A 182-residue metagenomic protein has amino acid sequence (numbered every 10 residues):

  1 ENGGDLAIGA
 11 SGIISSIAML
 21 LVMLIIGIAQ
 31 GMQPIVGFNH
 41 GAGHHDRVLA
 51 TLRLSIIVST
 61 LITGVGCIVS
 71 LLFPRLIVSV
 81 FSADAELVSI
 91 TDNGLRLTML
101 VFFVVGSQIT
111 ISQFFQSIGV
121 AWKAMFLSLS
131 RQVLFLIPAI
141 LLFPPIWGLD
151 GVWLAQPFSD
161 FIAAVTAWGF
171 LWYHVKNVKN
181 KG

Functional and structural regions predicted by a protein language model:
E1-M19, E86-D92, V120, L154: Interfacial/gating helices of multi-pass transporter permease domains
G3-G4, M32, F73-I77, A139: Hydrophobic/aromatic end-of-helix segments at the C-terminal termini of transmembrane alpha-helices
A10-I68, L72-P74, V105-G119, K123-A124: Small-residue-rich hydrophobic transmembrane alpha-helices
S16-I17, R96, L129-P138: Small-residue-enriched core segments of transmembrane alpha-helices in multipass membrane transport and channel
I26-Q30, T98-S117, K123-Q132, V152-W168: Short runs within selected transmembrane alpha-helices of multi-pass transporters and secretion channels
V36-V101, L142-G182: Short alpha-helical transmembrane segments in multi-pass integral membrane proteins
I109, F135-P144: Transmembrane alpha-helical segments of integral membrane proteins
